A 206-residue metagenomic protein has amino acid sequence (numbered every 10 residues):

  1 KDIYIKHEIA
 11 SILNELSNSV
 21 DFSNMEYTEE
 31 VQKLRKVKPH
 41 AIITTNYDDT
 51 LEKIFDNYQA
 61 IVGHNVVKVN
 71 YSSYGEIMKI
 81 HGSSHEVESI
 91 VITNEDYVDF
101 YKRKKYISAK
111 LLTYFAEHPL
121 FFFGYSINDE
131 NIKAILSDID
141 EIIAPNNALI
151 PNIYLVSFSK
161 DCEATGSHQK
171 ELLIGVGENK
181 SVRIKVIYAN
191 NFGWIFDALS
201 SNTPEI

Functional and structural regions predicted by a protein language model:
K1-I90, K110-L112, A116-H118, I127-E130 (+2 more regions): Conserved catalytic-core helix/loop/strand module for nucleotide-ribose chemistry
E95-L111, I135: Active-site glycine-rich loop that binds ribose-phosphate moieties when present
G124: Glycine-rich adenosine-cofactor-binding loop
I139: A short, conserved alpha-helix in the catalytic core of glycosyltransferases
